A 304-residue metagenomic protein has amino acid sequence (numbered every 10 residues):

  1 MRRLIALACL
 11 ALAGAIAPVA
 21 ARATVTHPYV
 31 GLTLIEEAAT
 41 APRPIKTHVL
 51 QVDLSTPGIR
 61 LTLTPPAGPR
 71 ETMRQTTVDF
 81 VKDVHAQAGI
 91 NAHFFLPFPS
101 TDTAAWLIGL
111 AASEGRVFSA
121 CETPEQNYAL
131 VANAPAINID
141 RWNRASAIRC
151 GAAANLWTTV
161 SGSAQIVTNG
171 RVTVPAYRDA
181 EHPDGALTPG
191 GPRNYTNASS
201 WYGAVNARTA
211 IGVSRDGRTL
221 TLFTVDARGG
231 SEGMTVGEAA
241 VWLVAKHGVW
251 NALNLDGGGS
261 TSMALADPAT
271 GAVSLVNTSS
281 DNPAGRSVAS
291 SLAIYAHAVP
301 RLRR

Functional and structural regions predicted by a protein language model:
M1-L4: Positively charged n-region of N-terminal signal peptides that target proteins for export
A6-A15: Bacterial N-terminal signal peptides
V19-R304: Gly/Ser/Thr/Pro-rich low-complexity, intrinsically disordered segments
